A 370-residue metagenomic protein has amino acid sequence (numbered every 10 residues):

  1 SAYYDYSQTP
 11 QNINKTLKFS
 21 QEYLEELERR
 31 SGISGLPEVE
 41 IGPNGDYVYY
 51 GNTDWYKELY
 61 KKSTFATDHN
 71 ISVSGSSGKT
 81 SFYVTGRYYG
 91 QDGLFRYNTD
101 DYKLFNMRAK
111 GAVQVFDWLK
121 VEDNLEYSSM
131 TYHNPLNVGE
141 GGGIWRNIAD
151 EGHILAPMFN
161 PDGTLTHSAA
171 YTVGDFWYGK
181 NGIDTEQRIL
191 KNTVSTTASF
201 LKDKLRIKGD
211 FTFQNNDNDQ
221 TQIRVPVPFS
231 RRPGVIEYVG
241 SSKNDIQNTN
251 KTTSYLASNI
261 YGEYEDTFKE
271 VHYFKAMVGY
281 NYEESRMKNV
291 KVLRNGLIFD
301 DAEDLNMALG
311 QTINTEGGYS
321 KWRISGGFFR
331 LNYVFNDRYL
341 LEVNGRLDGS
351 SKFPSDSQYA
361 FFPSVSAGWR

Functional and structural regions predicted by a protein language model:
S1-N52, Y89, G93-K191, K208-S325 (+1 more regions): Surface-exposed loop/interface segments of Gram-negative outer-membrane beta-barrel transport/assembly proteins
Y60-T64, Y319-S320: Short Gly/Pro-enriched turn/cap motifs at secondary-structure boundaries
K62-S63, V73-S77: Outer-membrane beta-barrel initiation region
A66, S77-G78, Q114-W118, L201-D203 (+2 more regions): Outer-membrane beta-barrel channels and translocator barrels
I71-G75, A109-V113, N192-A198, I260-Y264 (+3 more regions): Residues on the lipid-exposed face of transmembrane beta-strands in outer-membrane beta-barrel proteins
M107-A109, G209, S258, S325-L331 (+3 more regions): Extended, hydrophobic alpha-helical segments in both membrane/secreted and soluble proteins
S355-A360: Short glycine/threonine-rich loop-to-helix capping motif typified by GTGT followed within a few residues by an Asp-Pro
